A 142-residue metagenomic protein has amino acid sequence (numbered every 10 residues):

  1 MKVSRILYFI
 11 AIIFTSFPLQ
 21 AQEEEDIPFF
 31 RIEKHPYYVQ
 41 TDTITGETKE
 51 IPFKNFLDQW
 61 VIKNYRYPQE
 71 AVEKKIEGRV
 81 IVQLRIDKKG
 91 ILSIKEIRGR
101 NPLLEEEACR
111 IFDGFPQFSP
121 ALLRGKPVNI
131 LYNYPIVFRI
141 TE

Functional and structural regions predicted by a protein language model:
K2-Y8, L19-E142: Charge-biased low-complexity segments
